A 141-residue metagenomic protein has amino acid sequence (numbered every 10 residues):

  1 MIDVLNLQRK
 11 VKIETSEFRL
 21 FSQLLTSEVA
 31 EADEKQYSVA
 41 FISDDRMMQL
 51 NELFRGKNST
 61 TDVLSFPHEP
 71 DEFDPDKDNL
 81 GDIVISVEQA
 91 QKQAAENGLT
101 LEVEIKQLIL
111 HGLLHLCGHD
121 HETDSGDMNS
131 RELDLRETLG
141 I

Functional and structural regions predicted by a protein language model:
M1-V103, L114-I141: An acidic/histidine-cluster motif and surrounding catalytic segment that typifies divalent-metal-assisted enzyme active
Q107: Conserved SAM/SAH cofactor-binding pocket of Class I
